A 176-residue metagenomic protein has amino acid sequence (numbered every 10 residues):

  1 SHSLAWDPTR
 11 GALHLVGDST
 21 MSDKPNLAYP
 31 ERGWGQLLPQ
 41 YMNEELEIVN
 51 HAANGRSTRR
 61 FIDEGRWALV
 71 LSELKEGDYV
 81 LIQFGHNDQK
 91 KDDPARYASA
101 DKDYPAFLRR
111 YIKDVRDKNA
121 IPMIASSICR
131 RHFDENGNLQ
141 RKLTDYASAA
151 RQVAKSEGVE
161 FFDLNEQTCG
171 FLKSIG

Functional and structural regions predicted by a protein language model:
S1-A52, A68-V80: Serine-esterase "nucleophile elbow" of acetyl-processing enzymes
D7, R56-S57, D163: Short, solvent-exposed coil/turn linker segments
D18, H51-G55, R96-Y97, F133: Short, basic, glycine/proline-bearing loop/turn elements
S19, R32, R59, R141-T144: Flexible, active-site-adjacent loop/turn segments at secondary-structure boundaries
M21-S22, G55-S57, C129-R130: Short histidine/acidic/glycine/proline-rich micro-motifs that form metal- and phosphate-coordinating active-site loops
S57-G65: Structural motif
G65-G176: Alpha-helical cap/lid subdomain in secreted, periplasmic, or secretory-pathway luminal O-acyl-processing enzymes
